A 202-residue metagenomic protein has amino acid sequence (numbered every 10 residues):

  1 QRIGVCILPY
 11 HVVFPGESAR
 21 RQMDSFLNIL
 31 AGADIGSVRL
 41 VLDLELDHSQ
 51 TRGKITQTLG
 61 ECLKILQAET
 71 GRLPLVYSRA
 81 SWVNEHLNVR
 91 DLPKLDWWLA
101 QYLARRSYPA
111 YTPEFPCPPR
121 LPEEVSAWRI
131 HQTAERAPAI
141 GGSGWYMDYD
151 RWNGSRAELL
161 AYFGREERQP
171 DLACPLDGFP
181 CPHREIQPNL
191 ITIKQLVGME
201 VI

Functional and structural regions predicted by a protein language model:
Q1-R72: Substrate-binding cleft of extracellular glycoside hydrolase catalytic domains
V5-Y10, L40-L42, P74-V76, L95-Q101 (+1 more regions): Hydrophobic faces of well-ordered beta-strands that scaffold small-molecule active sites in alpha/beta enzyme cores
I7, V13-S18, E45-Q50, A80-N84 (+2 more regions): Solvent-exposed loop/turn segments at secondary-structure junctions within structured extracellular/periplasmic domains
Q22-S25, S78-W82, Y108-E114: Short amphipathic alpha-helical surface micro-motifs
M23-D24, T56-Q57, V89-L92, P113: Short, glycine/charged-enriched secondary-structure capping and boundary segments
T58-L92: A contiguous pocket-lining binding segment that forms or flanks enzyme active sites
R90-T192, L196: Functionally critical loop-and-helix segments that line ligand-binding/catalytic clefts of soluble enzyme domains
V201-I202: Short, solvent-exposed mixed-charge patches
